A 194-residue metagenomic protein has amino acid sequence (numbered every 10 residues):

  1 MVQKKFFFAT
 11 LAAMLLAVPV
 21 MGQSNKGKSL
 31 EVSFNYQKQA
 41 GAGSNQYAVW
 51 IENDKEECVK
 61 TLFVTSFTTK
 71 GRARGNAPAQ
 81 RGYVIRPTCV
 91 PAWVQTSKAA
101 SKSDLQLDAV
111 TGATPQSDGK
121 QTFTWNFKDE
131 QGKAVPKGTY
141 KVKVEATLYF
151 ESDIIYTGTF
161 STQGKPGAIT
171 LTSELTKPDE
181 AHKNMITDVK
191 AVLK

Functional and structural regions predicted by a protein language model:
M1-N25: Bacterial Sec-dependent N-terminal signal peptides
Q23-G71, E151-K194: Primarily secretory-pathway and cell-envelope proteins
G27, D118-K120, K137-K141: Extracellular Ig-like/FN3 beta-sandwich strand-entry sites
Y47-A48, T124, K143: Conserved beta-strand and immediately adjacent loop positions that scaffold enzyme active sites
K55-V135: Structured domain cores in non-transmembrane regions
V142-V144, F160: C-terminal/domain-terminus segments
E145-Y149: Beta-strand-rich extracellular modules
